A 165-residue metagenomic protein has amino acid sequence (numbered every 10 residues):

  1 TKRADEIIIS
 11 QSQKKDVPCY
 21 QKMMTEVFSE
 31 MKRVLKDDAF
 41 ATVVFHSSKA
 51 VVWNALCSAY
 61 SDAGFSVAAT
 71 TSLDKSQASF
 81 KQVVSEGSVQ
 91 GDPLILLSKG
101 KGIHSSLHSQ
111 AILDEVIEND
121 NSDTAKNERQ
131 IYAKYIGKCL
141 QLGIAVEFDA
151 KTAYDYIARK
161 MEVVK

Functional and structural regions predicted by a protein language model:
T1-K165: S-adenosyl-L-methionine-dependent nucleic acid methyltransferase catalytic domains
